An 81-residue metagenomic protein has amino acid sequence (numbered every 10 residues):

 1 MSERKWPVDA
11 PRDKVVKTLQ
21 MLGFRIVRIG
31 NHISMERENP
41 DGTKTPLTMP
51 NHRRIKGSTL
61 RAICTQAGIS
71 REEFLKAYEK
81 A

Functional and structural regions predicted by a protein language model:
M1-R28: N-terminal first-folded block
G23, G30-N31, S58, G68: Glycine-centered flexibility sites
V27-K44: Short alpha-helical DNA-recognition segment
T45-P50: Recognition helix of helix-turn-helix/homeodomain-like DNA-binding domains that insert into the DNA major groove
R54-A81: C-terminal structural segments of small proteins and small subunits
